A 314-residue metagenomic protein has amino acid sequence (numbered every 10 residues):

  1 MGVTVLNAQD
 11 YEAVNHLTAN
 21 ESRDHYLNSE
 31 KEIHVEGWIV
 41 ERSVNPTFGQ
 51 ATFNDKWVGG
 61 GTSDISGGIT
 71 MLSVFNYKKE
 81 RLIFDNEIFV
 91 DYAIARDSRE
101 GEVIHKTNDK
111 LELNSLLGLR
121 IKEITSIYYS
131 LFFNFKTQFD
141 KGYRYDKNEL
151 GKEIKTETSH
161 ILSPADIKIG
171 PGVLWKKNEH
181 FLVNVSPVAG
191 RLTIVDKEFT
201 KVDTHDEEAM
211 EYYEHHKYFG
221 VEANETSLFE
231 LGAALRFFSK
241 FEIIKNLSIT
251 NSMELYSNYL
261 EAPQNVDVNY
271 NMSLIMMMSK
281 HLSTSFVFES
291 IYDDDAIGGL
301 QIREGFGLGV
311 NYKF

Functional and structural regions predicted by a protein language model:
M1-H34: Cleavable N-terminal export/targeting peptides
V44-Q50, I88-I94, L131-T137, P171 (+4 more regions): Transmembrane beta-barrel strands of outer-membrane/channel proteins
K56-G61, R96-I104, K152-S159, G220-E225 (+2 more regions): Extracellular loop and loop/strand-boundary signature of outer-membrane beta-barrel proteins
G60-I65, E102-D109, S159-S163, E225-F229 (+2 more regions): Replace "Gram-negative outer membrane beta-barrel proteins" with "bacterial and organellar outer membrane beta-barrel
S73-K79, L119-I121, W175-K177, F237-F241 (+3 more regions): Residue-level signature of outer-membrane beta-barrel architecture
L82-F84, I124-Y128, H180-V183, N246-I249 (+1 more regions): Repeated loop/turn-to-beta-strand initiation elements of outer-membrane beta-barrel proteins
K106-E230: Outer-membrane pore/translocation modules
I302-F314: Outer-membrane beta-barrel "beta-signal"
